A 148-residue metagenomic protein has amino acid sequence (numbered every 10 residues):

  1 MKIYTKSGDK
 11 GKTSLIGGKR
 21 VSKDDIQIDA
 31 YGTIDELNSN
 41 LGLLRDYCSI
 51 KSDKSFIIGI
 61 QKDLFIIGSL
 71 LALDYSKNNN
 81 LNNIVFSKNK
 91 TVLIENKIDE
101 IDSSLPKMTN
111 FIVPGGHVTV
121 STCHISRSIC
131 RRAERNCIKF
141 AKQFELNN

Functional and structural regions predicted by a protein language model:
M1-N148: Phosphate/pyrophosphate-binding loop motifs in nucleotide- or prenyl diphosphate-using proteins
